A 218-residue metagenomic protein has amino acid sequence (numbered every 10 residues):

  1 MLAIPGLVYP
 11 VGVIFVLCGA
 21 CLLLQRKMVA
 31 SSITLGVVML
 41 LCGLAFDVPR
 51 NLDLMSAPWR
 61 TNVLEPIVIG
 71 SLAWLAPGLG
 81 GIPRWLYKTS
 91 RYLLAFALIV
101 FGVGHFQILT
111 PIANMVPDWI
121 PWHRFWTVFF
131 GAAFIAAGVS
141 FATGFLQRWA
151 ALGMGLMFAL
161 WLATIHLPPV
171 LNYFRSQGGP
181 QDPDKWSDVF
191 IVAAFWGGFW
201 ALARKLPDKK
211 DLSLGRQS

Functional and structural regions predicted by a protein language model:
M1-L2, P117-W122: Membrane interface segments of multi-pass transport proteins and intramembrane proteases
L2-L17, C21-Q107, F125-A136, S140-S218: Extended, low-polarity transmembrane helix blocks
A95, P111-D118: Terminal transmembrane helical module of multi-pass membrane proteins
